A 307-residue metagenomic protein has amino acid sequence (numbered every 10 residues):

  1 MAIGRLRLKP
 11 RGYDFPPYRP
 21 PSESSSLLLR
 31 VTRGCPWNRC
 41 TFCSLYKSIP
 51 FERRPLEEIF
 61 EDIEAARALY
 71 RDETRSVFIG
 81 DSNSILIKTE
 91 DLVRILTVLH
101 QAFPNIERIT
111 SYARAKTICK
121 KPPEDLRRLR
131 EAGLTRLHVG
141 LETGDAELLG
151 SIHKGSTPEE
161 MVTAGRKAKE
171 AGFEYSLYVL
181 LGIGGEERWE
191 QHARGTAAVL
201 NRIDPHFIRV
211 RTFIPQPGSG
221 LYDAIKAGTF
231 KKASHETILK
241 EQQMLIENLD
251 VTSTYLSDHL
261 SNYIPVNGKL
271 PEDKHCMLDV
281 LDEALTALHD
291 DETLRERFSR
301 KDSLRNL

Functional and structural regions predicted by a protein language model:
M1-E23, N201-I203, F207-L307: Auxiliary Fe-S-binding modules of radical SAM enzymes
F15-E61: Canonical Radical SAM [4Fe-4S] cluster-binding loop centered on the CxxxCxxC motif and its immediate flanking residues
L28, S76-F78, R108-T110, R136-H138 (+3 more regions): Structural preference for beta-strand elements that scaffold enzyme active sites
C35, C43, I59, I79 (+6 more regions): Conserved, mostly hydrophobic/aromatic
I59, L92, P122, M161 (+3 more regions): Aromatic/hydrophobic pocket-lining residues that form the small-molecule binding cavity in soluble enzyme cores
R67-E170: Conserved SAM/AdoMet-binding glycine-rich loop
K116, G140, G144-L148, A168-H192 (+2 more regions): Conserved strand-turn element in the central/C-terminal portion of the radical SAM core barrel that lines
P122-L126, G184-R202: Catalytic cores of alpha/beta
